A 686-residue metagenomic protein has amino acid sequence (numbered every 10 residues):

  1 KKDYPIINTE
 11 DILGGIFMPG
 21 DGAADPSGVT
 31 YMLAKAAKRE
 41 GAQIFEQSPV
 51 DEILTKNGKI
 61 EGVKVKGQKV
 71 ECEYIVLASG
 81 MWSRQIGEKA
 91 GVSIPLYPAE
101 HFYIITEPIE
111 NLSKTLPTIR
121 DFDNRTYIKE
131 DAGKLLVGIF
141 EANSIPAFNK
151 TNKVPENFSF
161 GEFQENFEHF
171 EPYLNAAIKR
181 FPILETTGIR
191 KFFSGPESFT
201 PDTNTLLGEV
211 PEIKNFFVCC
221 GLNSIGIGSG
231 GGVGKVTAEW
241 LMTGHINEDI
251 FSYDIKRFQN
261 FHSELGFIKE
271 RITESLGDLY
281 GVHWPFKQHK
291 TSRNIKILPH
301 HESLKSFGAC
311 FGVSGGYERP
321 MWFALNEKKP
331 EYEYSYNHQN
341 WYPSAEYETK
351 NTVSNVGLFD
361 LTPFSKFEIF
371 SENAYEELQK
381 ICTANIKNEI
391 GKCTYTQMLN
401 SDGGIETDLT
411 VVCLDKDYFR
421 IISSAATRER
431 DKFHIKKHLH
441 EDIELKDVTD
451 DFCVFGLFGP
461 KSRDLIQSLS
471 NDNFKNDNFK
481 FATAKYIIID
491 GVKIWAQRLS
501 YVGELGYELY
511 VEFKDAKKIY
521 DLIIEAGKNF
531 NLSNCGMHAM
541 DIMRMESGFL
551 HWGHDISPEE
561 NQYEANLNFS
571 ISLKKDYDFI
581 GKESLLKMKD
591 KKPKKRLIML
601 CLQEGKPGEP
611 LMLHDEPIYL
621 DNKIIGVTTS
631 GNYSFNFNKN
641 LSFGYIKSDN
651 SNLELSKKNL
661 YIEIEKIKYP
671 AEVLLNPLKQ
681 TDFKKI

Functional and structural regions predicted by a protein language model:
K1, Q43-F45, T187-R190, E444-V448 (+1 more regions): General small-molecule cofactor/ligand-binding pocket signal
K1-E46, E52-K59, K64, A132 (+1 more regions): Flavin (FAD/FMN) cofactor-binding and adjacent substrate-gating region of FAD-dependent oxidoreductase domains
D21-P26, D123-Y127, S194-T200, I213-G230 (+4 more regions): Glycine-rich phosphate/pyrophosphate-binding beta-alpha loops
L33, S83, V233-L241, I523: Buried hydrophobic packing segments
E52-Q164, P172-R180, G266-Q288, S292 (+2 more regions): Flavin-dependent oxidoreductases
I94-P98, L116-R120, G188, G195-S198 (+2 more regions): Short Gly/Pro-enriched turn/cap motifs at secondary-structure boundaries
D123, A132, G161-K296: C-terminal catalytic lobe of FAD-dependent flavoproteins
E248-D249, Y253-I686: Glycine/proline-enriched, intrinsically flexible loops and inter-domain linkers
